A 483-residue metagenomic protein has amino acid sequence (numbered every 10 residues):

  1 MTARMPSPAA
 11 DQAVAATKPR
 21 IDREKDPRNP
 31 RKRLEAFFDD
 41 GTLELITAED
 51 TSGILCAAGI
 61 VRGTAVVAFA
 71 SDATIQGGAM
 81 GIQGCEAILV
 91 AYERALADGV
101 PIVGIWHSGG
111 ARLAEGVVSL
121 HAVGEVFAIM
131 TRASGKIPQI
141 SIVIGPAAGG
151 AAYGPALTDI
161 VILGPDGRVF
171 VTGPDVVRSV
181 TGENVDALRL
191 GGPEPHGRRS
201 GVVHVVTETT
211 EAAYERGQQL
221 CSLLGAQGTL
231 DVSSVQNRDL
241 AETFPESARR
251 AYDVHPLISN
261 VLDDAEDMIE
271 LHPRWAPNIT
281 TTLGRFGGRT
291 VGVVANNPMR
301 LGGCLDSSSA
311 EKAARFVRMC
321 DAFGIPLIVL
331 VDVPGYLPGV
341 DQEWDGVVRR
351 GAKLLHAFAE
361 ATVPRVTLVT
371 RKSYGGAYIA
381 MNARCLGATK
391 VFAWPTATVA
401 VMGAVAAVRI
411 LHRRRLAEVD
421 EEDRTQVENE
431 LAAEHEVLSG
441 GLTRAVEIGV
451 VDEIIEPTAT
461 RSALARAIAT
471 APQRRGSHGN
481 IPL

Functional and structural regions predicted by a protein language model:
M1-L483: Ligand-binding clefts of soluble mixed alpha/beta catalytic domains
